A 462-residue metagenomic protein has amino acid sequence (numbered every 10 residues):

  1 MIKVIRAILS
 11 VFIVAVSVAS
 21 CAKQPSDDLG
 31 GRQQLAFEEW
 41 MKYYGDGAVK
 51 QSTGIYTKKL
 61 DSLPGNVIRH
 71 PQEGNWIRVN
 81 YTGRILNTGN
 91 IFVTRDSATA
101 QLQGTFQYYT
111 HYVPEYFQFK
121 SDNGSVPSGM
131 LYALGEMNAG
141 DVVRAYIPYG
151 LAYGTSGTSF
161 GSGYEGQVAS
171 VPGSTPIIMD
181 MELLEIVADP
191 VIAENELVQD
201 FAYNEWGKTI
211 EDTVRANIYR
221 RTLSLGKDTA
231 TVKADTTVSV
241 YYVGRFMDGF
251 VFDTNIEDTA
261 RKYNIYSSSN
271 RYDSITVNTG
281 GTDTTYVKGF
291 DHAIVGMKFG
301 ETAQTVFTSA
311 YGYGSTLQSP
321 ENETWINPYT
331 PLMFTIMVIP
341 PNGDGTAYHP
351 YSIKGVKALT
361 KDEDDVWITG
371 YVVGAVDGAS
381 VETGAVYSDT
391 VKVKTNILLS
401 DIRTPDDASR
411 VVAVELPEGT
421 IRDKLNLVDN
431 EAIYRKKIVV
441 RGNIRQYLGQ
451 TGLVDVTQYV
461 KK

Functional and structural regions predicted by a protein language model:
M1-C21: Sec-dependent bacterial lipoprotein signal peptides
I5-I8, G300, A432, I438-V439: Residue-level detector of intrinsically disordered/flexible regions characterized by low predicted structural confidence
V11-V14, S62, L225, E418 (+1 more regions): Generic detector of low-complexity/intrinsically disordered segments and short hydrophobic N-terminal stretches
A15, Y44-A48, E205-T209, E363 (+2 more regions): Short secondary-structure junctions and interdomain/linker hinges
C21-T346: Cross-family detector of peptidyl-prolyl cis-trans isomerase
G150-T155, G161-G163, Q167-S170, W325-N327 (+1 more regions): OB-fold single-stranded nucleic acid-binding module
